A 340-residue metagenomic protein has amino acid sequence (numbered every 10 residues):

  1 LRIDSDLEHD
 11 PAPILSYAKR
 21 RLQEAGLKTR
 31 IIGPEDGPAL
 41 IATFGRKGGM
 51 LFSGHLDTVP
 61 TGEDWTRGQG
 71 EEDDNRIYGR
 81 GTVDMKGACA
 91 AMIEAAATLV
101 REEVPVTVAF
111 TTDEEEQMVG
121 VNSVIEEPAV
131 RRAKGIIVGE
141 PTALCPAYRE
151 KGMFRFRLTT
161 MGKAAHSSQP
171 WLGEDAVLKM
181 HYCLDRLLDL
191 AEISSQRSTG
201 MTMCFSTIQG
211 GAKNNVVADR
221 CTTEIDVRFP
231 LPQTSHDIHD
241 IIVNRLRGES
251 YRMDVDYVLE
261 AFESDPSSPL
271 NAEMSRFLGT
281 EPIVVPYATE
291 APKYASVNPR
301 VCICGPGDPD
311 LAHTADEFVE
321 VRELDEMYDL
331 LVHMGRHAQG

Functional and structural regions predicted by a protein language model:
L1-R80, R101-E102: Acidic/His- and Gly-rich active-site-bordering loop/insert found across diverse amide/peptide-bond hydrolases
R2, H9-D10, R30-E35, P141 (+2 more regions): Metal-dependent amide/peptide-bond hydrolase catalytic core, centered on the "pita-bread" metallohydrolase fold
P13-I14, A91, T289: Conserved alpha-helical elements of sugar-nucleotide-dependent glycosyltransferases
G49-F52, V106, V301-C302: Generic beta-sheet signal
M50-F52, I137, K163: Residue-level marker for buried hydrophobic side chains located in beta-strands that build the well-ordered beta-sheet
D57-D73, R132-A133, Y148-T159: Acidic-glycine-rich active-site phosphate/pyrophosphate-binding loop
N75-A91, H166, C304: Glycine/serine-rich anion-binding loops at beta->alpha junctions that coordinate negatively charged ligand groups
K86-R155, S195: Acidic/histidine-rich catalytic neighborhood of metal-dependent amide-processing enzymes
